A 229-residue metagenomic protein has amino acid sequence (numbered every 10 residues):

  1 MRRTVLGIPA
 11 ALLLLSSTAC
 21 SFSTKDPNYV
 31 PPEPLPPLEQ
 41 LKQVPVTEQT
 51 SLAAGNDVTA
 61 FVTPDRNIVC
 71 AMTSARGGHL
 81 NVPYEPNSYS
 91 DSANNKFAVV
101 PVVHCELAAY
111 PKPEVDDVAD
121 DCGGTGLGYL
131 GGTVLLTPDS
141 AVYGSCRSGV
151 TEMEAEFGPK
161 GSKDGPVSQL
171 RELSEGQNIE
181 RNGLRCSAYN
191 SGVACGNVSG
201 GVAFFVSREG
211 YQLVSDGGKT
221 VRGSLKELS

Functional and structural regions predicted by a protein language model:
M1-I8: Bacterial N-terminal signal peptides that target proteins for export
P9-L14: Hydrophobic helical h-region of N-terminal Sec-dependent signal peptides in bacterial secretory/periplasmic proteins
S16-A19: C-terminal motif of bacterial Sec signal peptides marking the signal peptidase cleavage site
S21-T24: Bacterial signal peptide processing site
N28-S51, G77, V82-L170, V202 (+1 more regions): A low-complexity, Ser/Thr/Gly/Pro-enriched, surface-exposed linker/loop concept that marks segments flanking
A53-N67, A71-T73, V115-D116, E175-R181: Extracellular glycan-recognition/adhesion modules and their associated mucin-like linkers
P64-G77, R181-G201, L225-S229: Extracellular/lumenal glycan-associated surfaces
P166, L170-V214: Extracytosolic low-complexity repeat regions of secreted or lipid-anchored proteins
